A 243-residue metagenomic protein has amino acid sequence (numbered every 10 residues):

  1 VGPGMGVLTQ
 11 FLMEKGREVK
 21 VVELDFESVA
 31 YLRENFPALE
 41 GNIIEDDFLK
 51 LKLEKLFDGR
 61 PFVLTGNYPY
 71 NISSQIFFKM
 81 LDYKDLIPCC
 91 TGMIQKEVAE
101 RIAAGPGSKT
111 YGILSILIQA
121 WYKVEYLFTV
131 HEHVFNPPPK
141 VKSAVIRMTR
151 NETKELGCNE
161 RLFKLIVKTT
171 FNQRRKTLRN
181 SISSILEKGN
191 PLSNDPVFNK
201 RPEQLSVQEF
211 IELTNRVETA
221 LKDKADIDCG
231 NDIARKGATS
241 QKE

Functional and structural regions predicted by a protein language model:
V1-L165, T169, E209-E212, K224-D232: Catalytic cores of RNA-modifying enzymes
V29, S240-Q241: Alpha-helix capping/termination motifs at helix-coil junctions
Y122, Q241-K242: Short linear interaction motif-like sites in intrinsically disordered regions of transcription factors
R150, T169-D232, K236, E243: C-terminal lobe and adjacent flexible extensions of AdoMet/dcAdoMet transferase-like proteins
